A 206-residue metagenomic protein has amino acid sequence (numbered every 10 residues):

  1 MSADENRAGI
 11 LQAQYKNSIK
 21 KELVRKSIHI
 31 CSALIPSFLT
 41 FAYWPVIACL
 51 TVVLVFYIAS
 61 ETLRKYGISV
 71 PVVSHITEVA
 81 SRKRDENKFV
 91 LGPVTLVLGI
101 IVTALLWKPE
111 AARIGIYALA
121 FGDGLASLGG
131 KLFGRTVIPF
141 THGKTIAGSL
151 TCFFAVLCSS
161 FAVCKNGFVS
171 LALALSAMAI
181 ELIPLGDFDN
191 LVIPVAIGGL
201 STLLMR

Functional and structural regions predicted by a protein language model:
M1-F140, T145-R206: Hydrophobic alpha-helical transmembrane segments
